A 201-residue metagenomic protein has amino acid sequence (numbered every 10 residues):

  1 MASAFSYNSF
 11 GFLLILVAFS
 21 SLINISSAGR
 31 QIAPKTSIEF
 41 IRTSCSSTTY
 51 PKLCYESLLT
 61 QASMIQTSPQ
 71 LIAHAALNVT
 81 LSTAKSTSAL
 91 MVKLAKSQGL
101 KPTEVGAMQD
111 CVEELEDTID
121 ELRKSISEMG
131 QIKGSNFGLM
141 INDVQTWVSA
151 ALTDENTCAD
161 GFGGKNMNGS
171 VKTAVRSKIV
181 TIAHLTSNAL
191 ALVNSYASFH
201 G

Functional and structural regions predicted by a protein language model:
M1-K35: Terminal membrane/secretory targeting segments in land-plant proteins
S3, G29-G201: Folded extracytoplasmic luminal domains of secretory or organellar precursors
